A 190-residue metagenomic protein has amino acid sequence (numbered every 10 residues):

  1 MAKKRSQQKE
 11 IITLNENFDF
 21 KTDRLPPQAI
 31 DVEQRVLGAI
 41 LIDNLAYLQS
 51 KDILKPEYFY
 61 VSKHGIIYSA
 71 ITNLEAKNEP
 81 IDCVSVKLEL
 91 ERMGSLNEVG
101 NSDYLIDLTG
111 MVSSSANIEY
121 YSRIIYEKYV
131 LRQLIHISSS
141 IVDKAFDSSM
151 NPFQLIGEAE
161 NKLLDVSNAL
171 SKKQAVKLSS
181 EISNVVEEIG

Functional and structural regions predicted by a protein language model:
M1-Y129: Noncatalytic partner-interaction/assembly domains of nucleic-acid and motor enzyme complexes, especially the accessory
L14-E16, S149, A175: Conserved catalytic-core motifs characterized by acidic clusters
G38-L41, L45, V176-G190: The Walker A/P-loop phosphate-binding site
H64, Y68, K87, I135-S138 (+3 more regions): Generic structural concept
E79, E98, P152, I156-A159 (+3 more regions): Intrinsic-disorder-associated interaction segments
S102-K172: Extended, charged alpha-helical coiled-coil/arm scaffolds that mediate oligomerization and mechanical coupling in large
